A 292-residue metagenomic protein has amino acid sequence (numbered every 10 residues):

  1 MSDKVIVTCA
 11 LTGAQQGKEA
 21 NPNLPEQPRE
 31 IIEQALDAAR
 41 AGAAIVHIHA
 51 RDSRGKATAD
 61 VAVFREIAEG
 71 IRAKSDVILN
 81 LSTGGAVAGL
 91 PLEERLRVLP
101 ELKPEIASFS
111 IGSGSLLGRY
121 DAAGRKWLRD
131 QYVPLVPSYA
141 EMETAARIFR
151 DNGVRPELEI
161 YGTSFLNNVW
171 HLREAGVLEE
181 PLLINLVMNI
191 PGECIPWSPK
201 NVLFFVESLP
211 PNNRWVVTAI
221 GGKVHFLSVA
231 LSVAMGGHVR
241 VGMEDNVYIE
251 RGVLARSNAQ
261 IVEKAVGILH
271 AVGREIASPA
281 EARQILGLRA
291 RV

Functional and structural regions predicted by a protein language model:
M1-N23, S115-R125: N-terminal small/glycine-rich loop or linker at the start of catalytic domains across soluble metabolic enzymes
C9, K56-T83, A145-F149, F204-N212 (+1 more regions): Alpha-helix-loop-beta-strand connector modules within alpha/beta enzyme cores
L11-E33, T83-P91, Q131-V136, E157 (+3 more regions): Active-site mouth loops of central-metabolism enzymes
E19, A44-E66, V187-I190, V247-R251: Glycine-rich, proline-tolerant flexible connector loops at the mouths of alpha/beta enzymes
I31, A38, H49, A107 (+3 more regions): Conserved, mostly hydrophobic/aromatic
T58-V136: Active-site beta->alpha loop and helix N-cap motifs at the rims of alpha/beta catalytic domains
I106-M243: Catalytic alpha/beta core domains of metabolic enzymes, predominantly
L117, D121-L128, E250-R274: C-terminal helical cap(s) of enzyme catalytic domains, especially alpha/beta-barrels
